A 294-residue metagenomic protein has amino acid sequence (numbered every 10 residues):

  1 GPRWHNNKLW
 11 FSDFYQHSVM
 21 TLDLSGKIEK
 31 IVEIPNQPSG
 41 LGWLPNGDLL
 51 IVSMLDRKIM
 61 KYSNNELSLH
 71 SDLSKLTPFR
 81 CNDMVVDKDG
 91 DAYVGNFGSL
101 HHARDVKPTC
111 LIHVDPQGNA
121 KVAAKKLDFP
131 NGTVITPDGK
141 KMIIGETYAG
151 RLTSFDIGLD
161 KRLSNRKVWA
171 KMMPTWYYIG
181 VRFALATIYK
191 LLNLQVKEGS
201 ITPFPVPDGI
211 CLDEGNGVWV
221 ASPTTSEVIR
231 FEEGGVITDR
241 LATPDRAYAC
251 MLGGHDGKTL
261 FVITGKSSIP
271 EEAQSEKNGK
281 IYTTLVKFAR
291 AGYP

Functional and structural regions predicted by a protein language model:
G1-K8, I34-S53, K58, K75-A92 (+4 more regions): Beta-rich, blade/repeat-based domains predominating in secreted/periplasmic proteins but also intracellular
F11-S12, I51-V52, A92-N96, I143-G145 (+2 more regions): Residue position within the beta-strands of beta-propeller blades
F14-Y15, M54-L55, G98-T109, T147-G150 (+2 more regions): Short, solvent-exposed loop/turn segments at conserved positions within beta-propeller repeat blades
S18-M20, K58-M60, T109-I112, R151-T153 (+2 more regions): A short loop-to-beta-strand structural motif that recurs across blades of beta-propeller domains
D23-L24, E29, P45, K61-E66 (+8 more regions): Flexible "stalk/tail and boundary" regions
E29-E33, S68-D72, K121-K125, L163-M173 (+2 more regions): Beta-propeller fold detector
F155-R162, V286-A291: Short loop/turn segments immediately following beta-strands, especially the blade-tip and inter-blade linker loops
M251-P294: Blade-level signature of beta-propeller repeat domains, shared across WD40, Kelch, NHL, RCC1 and BNR/Asp-box propellers
